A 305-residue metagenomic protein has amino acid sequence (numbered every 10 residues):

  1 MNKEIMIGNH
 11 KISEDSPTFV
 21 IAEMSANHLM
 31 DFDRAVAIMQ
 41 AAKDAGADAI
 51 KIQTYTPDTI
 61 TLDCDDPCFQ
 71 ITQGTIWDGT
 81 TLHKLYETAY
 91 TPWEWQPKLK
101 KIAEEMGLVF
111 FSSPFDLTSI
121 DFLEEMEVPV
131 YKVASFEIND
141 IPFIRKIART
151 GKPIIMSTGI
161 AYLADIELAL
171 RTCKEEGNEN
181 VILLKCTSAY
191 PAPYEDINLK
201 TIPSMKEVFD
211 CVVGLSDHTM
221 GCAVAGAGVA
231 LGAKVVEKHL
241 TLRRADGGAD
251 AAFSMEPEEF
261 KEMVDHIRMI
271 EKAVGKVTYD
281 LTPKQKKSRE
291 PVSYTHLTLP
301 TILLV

Functional and structural regions predicted by a protein language model:
M1-P300, V305: Catalytic cores and adjacent flexible loops of soluble metabolic enzymes that perform enolate/carbanion chemistry on
